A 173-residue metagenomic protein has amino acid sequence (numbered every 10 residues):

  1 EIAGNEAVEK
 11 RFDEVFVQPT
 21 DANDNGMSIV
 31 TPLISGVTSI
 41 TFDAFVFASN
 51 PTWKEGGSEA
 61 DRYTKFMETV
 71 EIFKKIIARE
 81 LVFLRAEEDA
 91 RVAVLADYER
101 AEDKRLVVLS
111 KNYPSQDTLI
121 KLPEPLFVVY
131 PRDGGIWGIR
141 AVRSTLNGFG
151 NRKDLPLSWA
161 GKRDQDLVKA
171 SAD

Functional and structural regions predicted by a protein language model:
E1: Core active-site phosphate/anionic-ligand binding loop and the adjoining beta-turn-alpha structural block in enzyme
N5-E14, D21-D173: C-terminal accessory domains and tails appended to enzymatic cores
